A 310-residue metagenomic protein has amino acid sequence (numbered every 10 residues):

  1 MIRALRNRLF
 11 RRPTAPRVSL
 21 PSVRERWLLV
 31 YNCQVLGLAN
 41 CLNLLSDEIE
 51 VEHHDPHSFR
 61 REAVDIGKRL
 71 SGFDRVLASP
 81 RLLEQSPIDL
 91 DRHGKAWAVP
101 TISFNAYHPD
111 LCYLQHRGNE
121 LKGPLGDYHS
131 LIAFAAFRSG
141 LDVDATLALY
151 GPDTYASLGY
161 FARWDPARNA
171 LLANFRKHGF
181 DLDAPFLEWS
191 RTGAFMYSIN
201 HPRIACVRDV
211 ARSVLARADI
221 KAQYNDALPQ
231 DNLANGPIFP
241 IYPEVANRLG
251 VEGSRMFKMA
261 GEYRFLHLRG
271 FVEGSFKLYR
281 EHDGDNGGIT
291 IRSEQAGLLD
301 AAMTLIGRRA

Functional and structural regions predicted by a protein language model:
M1-A310: Extracellular glycan-modifying ectodomains
